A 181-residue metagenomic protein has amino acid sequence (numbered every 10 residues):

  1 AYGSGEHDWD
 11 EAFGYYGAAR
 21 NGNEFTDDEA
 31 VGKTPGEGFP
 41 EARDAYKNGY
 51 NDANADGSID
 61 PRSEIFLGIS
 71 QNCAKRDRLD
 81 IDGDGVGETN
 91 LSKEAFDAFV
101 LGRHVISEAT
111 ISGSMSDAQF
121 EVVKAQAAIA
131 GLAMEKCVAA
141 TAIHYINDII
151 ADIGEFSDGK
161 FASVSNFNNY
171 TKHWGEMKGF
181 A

Functional and structural regions predicted by a protein language model:
A1-A181: Mature extracytoplasmic or organellar-lumen-exposed domains after removal of signal/transit peptides
